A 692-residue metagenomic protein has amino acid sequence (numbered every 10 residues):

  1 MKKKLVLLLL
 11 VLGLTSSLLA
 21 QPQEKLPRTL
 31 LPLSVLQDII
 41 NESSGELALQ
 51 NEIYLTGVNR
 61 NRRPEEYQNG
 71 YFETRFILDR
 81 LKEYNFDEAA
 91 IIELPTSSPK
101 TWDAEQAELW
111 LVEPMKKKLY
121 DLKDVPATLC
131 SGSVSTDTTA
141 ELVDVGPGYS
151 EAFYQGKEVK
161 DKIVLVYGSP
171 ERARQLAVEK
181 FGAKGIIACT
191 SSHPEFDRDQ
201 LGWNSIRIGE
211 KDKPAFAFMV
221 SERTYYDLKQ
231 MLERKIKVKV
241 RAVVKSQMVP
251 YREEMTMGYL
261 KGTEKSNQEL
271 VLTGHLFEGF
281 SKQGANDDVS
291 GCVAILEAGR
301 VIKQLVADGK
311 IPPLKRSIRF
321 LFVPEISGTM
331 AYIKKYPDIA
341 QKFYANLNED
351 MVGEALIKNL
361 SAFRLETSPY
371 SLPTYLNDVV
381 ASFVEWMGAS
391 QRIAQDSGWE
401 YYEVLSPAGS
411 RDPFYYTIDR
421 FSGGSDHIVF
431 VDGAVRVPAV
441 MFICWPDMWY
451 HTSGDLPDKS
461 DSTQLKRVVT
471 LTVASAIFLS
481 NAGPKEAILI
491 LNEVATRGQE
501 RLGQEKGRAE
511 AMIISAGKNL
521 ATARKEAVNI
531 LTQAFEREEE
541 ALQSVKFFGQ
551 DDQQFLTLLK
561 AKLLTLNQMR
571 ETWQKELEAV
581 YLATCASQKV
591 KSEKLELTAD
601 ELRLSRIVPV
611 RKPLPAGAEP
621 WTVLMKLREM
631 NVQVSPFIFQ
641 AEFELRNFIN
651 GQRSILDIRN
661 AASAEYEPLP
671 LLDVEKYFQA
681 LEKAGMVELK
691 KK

Functional and structural regions predicted by a protein language model:
V6-S17: Bacterial N-terminal signal peptides
P22-S34, D38-N41, G45-E46, I53-I163: Noncatalytic luminal/extracellular "stalk/propeptide" segments of secretory-pathway proteins
L31, D124-F153, S205-A285, E297-R300 (+1 more regions): Soluble metallo-hydrolase cores and metallopeptidase-like ectodomains found primarily in the secretory/periplasmic
V35-S43, T56-Q68, S133, D144 (+9 more regions): Second-shell loop/turn segments in exported
E42-S43, K116-L119, A217-F218, Y225-Y226 (+5 more regions): Metal-dependent peptidase/peptidase-like ectodomains
E65-G70, R75, Y120-A217, F280-Q283 (+5 more regions): Extracellular/luminal Protease-associated
V301-A331, E349: Short helix-loop-beta-strand segments that form the rim/entrance of peptidase-like active sites
F637-K692: Long, charge-rich, low-complexity alpha-helical segments
